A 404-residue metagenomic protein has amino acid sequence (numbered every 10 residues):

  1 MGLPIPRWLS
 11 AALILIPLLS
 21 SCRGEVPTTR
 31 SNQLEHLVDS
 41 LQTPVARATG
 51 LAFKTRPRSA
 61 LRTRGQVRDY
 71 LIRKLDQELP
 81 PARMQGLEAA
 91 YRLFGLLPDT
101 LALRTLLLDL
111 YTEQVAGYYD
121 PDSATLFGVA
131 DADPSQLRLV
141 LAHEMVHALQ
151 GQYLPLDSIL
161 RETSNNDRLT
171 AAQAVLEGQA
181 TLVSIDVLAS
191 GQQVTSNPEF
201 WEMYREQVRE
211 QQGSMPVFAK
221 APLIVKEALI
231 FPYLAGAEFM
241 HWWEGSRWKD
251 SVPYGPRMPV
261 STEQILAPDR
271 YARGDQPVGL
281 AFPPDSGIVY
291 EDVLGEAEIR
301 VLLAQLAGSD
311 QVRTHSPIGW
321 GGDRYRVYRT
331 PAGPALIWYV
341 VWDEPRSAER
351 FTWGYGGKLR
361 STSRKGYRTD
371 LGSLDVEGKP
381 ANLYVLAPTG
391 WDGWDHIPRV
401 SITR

Functional and structural regions predicted by a protein language model:
L18-S21: C-terminal motif of bacterial Sec signal peptides marking the signal peptidase cleavage site
R23-E25: Bacterial signal peptide processing site
V45, L139-L156, A180-T181: Active-site recognition of the HExxH zinc-binding catalytic motif
Y70-A82, A102-L126: Catalytic zinc-binding patch centered on the HExxH motif and its immediate surroundings that defines zinc-dependent
L126-L141, A171-A172: Short pre-active-site segment immediately N-terminal to the catalytic Zn-binding motif
G151-D157, R161-E210: Post-HExxH zinc-binding segment in Zn-dependent metallohydrolases
M215-P334, Y339: Pan-zinc metallopeptidase signature
G321-R404: C-terminal soluble interaction/assembly domains
